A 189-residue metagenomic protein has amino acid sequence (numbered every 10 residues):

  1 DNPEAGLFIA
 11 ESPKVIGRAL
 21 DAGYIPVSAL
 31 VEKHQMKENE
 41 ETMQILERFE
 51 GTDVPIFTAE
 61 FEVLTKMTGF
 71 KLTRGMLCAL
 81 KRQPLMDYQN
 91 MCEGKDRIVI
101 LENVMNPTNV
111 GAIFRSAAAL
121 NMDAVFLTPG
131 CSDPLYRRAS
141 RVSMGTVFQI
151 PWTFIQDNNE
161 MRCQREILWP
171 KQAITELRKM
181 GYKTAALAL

Functional and structural regions predicted by a protein language model:
D1-G6, P26, M43-R48, T52-C92: Extended, non-globular alpha-helical segments
D1-Q44, C131-S132: Boundary-proximal intrinsically disordered activation/regulatory segments immediately upstream of a helical core
F8, V15, R74, A112-I113 (+1 more regions): Generic hydrophobic secondary-structure packing signal
D21, R48-G51, F57-T58, E62 (+1 more regions): RNA substrate-binding interface of SAM-dependent RNA methyltransferases
E40-T42, F70, R137-A139: Short secondary-structure transition/capping segments
